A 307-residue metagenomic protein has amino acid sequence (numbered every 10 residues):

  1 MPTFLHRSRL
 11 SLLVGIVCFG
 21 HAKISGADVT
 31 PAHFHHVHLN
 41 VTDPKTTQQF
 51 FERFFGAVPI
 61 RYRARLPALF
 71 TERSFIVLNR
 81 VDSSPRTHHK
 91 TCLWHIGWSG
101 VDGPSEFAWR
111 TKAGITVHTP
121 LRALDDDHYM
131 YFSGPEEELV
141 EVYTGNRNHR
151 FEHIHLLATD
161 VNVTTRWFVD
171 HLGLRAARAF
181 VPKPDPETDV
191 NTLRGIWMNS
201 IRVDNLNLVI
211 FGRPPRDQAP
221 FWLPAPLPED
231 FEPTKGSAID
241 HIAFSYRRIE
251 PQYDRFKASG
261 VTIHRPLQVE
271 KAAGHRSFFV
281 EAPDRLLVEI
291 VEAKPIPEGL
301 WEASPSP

Functional and structural regions predicted by a protein language model:
M1-H6: N-terminal secretory signal peptides that target proteins for export/translocation
S8-H21: Bacterial N-terminal signal peptides
I24-A27, F107-L156, R178-K183, E187-R202 (+3 more regions): Vicinal oxygen chelate
V29, H35-I76, V81, R122 (+4 more regions): Core segments of cupin and vicinal oxygen chelate
H33-T42, P67-F70, P85-W109, H128-S133 (+5 more regions): Vicinal oxygen chelate
L78-S83, E138-L139, L223-P228: Short amphipathic beta-strand starts and helix->beta connectors
L208-T234: Flexible internal linker/loop segments at domain or repeat junctions
